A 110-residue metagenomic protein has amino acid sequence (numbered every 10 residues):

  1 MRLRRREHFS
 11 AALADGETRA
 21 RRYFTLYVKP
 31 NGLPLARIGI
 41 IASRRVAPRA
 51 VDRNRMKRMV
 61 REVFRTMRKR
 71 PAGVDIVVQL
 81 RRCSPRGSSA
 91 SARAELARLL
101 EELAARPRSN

Functional and structural regions predicted by a protein language model:
M1-N110: Positively charged, solvent-exposed patches that mediate nucleic-acid binding
